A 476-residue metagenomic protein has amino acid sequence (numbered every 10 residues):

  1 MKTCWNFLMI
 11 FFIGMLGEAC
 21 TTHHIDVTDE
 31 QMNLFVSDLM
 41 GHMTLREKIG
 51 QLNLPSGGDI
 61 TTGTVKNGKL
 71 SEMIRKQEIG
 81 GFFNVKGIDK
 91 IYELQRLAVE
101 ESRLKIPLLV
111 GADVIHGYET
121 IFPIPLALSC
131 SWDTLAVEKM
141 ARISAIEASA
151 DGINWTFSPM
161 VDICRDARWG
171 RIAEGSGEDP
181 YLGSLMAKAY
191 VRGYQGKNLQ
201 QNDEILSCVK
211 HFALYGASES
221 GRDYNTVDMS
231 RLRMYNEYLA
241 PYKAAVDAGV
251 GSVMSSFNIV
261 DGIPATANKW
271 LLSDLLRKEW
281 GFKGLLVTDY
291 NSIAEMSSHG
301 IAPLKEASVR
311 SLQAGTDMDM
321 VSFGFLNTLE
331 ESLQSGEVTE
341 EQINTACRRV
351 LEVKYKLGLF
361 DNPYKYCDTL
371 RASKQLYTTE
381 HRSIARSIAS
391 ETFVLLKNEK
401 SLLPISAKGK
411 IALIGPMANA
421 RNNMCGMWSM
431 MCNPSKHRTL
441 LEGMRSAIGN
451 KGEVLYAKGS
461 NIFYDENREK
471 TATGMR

Functional and structural regions predicted by a protein language model:
M1-V27: Bacterial Sec-dependent N-terminal signal peptides
A19-R476: Glycoside hydrolase catalytic-domain context in secreted enzymes
